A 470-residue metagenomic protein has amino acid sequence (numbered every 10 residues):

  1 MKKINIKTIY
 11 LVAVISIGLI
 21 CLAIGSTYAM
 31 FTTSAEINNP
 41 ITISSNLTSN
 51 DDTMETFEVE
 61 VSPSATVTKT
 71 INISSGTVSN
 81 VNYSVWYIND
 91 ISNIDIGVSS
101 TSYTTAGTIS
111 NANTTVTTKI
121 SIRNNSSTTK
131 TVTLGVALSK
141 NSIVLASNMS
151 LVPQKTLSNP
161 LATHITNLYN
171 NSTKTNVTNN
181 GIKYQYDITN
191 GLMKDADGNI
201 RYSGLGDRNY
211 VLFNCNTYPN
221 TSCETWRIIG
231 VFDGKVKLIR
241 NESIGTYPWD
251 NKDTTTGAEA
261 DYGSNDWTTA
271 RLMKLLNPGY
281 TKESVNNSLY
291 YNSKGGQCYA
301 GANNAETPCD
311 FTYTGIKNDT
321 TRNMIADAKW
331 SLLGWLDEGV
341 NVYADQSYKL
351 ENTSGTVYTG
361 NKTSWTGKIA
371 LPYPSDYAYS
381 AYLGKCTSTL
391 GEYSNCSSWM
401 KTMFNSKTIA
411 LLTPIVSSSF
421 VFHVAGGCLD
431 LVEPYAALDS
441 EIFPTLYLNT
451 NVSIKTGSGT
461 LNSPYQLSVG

Functional and structural regions predicted by a protein language model:
K2-T66, S139-P153: Short, polar/proline-rich extracytoplasmic segments that appear immediately after membrane translocation
K2-T8, S62, T101-N124: Extracellular adhesion/glycan-binding regions together with long Ser/Thr- and acidic-residue-rich low-complexity tracts
T33, G76-T77, A112-K155: C-terminal, structured domain-capping segment
N39, K130, E224-W226: Short beta-strand segments
I41-L47, T77-N93, L134-K140: Short acidic, flexible loop segments centered on an aromatic residue
T48-E60, I91-N113: Low-complexity "stalk/linker" and mucin-like segments enriched in Ser/Thr/Pro/Ala/Gly
S62-S79, T118-I122: Short beta-strand elements of extracellular/lumenal beta-sandwich folds
A112, V152-G470: Long, domain-scale functional regions
